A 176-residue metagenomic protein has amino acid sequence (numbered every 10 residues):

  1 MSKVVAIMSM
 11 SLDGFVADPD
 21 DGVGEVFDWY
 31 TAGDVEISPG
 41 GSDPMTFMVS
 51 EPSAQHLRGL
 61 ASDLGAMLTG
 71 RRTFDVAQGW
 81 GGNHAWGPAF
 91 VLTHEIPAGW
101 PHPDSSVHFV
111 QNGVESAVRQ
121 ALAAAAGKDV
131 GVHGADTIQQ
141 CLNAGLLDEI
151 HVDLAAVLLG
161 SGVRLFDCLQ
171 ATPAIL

Functional and structural regions predicted by a protein language model:
M1-L176: Enzymes that bind and transform nitrogen-containing heteroaromatic metabolites
